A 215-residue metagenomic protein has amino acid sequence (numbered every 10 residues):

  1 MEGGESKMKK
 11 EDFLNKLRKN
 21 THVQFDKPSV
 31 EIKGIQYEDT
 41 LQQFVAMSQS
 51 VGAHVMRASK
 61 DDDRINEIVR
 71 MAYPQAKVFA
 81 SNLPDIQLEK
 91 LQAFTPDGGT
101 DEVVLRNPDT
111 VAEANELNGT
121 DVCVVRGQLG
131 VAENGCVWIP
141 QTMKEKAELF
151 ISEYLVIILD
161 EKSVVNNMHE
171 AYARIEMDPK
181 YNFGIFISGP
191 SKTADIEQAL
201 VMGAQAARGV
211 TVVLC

Functional and structural regions predicted by a protein language model:
E2-C215: The feature marks the mature, well-folded catalytic cores of soluble enzymes
